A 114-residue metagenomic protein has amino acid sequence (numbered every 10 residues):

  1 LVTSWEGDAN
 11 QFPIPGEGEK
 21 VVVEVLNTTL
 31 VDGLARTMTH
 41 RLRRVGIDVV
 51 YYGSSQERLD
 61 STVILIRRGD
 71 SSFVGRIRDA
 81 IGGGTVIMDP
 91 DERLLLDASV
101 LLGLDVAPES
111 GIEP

Functional and structural regions predicted by a protein language model:
L1-P114: Residue-level signal for protein termini and structural transition zones
